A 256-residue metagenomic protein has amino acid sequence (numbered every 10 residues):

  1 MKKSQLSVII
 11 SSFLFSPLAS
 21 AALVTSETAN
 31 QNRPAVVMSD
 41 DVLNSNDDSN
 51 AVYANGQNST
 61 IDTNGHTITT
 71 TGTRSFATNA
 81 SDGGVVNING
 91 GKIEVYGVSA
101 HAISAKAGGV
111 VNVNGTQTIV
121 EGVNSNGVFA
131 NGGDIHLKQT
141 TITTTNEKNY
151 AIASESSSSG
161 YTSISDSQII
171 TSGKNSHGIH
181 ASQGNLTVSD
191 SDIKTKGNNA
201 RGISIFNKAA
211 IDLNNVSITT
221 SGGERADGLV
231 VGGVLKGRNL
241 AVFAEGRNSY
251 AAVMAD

Functional and structural regions predicted by a protein language model:
M1-A22: Gram-negative bacterial Sec-dependent N-terminal signal peptides
L23-V42, N46-T71, N79-Y96, S104-S125 (+5 more regions): Surface-exposed loop/turn motifs in large extracellular/passenger domains
